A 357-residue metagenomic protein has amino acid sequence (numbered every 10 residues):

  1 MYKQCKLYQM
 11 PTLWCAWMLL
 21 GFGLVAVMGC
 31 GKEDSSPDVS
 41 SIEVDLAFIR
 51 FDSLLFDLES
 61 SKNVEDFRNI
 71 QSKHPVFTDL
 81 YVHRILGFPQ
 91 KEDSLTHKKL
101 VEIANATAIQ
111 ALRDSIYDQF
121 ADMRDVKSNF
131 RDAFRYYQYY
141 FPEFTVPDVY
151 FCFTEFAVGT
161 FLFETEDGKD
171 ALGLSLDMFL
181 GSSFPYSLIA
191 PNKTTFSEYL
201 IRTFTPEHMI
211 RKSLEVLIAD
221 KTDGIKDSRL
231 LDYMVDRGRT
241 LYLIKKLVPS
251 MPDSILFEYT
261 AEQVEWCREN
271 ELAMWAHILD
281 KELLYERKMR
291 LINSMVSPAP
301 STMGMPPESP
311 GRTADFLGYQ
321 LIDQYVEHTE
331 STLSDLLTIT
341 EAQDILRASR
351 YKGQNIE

Functional and structural regions predicted by a protein language model:
M1-T12: N-terminal secretory signal peptides that target proteins for export/translocation
W14-W17: Tryptophan (W) side chains
A26-G29: C-terminal motif of bacterial Sec signal peptides marking the signal peptidase cleavage site
G31-V101: N-terminal mature-domain "stem" immediately C-terminal to a signal peptide or N-terminal signal-anchor/transmembrane
F56, L86, Q138-P142, I244-P252 (+2 more regions): Sec-exported extracytoplasmic/periplasmic mature domains
K98-V264, E330, T338: Acidic/His-rich structured neighborhood in mature extracellular/periplasmic domains
G238-T302: Acidic/His/Gly-enriched intrinsically disordered linker/tail segments that often contain short helix/coil "MoRF-like"
Y285-E357: C-terminal soluble interaction/assembly domains
